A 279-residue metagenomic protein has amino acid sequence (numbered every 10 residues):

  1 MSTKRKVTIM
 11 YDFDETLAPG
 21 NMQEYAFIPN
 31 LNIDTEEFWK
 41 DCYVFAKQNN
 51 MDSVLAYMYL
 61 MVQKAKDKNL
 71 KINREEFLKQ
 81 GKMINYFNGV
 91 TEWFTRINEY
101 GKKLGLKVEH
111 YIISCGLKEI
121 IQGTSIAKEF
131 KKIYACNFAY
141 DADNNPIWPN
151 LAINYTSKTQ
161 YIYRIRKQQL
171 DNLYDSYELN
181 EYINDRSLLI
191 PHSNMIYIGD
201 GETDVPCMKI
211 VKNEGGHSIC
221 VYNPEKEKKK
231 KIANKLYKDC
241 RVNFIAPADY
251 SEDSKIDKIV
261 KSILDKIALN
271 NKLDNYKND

Functional and structural regions predicted by a protein language model:
M1-S2, S176: Short N-terminal signal/transit or membrane-insertion segments and the immediately adjacent low-complexity/disordered
S2-A142, V242-N243: Alpha-helical substrate-recognition element adjacent to the catalytic core
N88-Y111, C115-D279: C-terminal cap/substrate-recognition subdomain and adjoining C-terminal extension of metal-dependent phosphatase-like
